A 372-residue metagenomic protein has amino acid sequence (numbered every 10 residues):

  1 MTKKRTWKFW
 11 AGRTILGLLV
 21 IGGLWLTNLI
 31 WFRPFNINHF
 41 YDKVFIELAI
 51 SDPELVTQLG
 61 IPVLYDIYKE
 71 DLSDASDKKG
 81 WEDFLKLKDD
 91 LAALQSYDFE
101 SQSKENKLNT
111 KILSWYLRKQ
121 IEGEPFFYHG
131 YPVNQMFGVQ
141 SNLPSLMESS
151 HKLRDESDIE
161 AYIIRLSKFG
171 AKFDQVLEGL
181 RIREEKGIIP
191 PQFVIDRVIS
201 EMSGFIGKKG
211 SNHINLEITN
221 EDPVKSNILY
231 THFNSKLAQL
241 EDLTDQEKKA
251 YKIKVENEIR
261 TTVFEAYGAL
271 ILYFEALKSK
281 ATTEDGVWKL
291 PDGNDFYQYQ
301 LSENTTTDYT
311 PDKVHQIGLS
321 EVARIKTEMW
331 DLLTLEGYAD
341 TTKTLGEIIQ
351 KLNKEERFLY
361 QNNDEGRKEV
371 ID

Functional and structural regions predicted by a protein language model:
M1-K4: N-terminal secretory signal peptides that target proteins for export/translocation
T6-D372: N-terminal maturation segment of proteins
